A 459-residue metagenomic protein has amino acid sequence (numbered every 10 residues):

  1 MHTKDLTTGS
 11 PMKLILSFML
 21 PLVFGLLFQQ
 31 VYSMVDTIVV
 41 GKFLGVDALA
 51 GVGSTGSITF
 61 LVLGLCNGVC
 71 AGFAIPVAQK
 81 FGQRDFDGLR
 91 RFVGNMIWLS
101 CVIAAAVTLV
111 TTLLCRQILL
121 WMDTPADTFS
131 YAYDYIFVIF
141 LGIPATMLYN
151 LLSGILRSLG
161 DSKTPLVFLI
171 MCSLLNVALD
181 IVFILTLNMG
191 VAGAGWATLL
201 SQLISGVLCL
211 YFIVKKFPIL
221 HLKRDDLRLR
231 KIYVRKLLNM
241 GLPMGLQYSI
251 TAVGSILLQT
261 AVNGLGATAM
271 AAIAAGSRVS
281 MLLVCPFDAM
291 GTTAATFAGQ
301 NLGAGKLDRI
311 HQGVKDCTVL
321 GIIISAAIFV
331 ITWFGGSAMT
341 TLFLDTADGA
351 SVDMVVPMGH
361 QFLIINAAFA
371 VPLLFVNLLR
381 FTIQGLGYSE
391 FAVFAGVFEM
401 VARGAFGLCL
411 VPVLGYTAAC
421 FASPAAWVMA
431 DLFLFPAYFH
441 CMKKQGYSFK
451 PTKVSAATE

Functional and structural regions predicted by a protein language model:
M1-M19, V77-G142, T186-L242, A298-F369 (+1 more regions): Short alpha-helical transmembrane segments in multi-pass integral membrane proteins
L6-F43, S57-G72, P76, C101-T108 (+4 more regions): N-terminal transmembrane alpha-helices
S17-D36, V138, Y149, C172 (+4 more regions): Transmembrane helical elements of multi-pass membrane transporters/channels
L27, V31-L49, L119-A126, V182-M189 (+6 more regions): Helix-terminus/linker motif at the lipid-water interface of multi-pass membrane proteins
V40-F60, A126-Y131, V191-A192, Y233-M240 (+5 more regions): Interfacial/gating helices of multi-pass transporter permease domains
L49-L109, T146-P165, A272-G336, L373-G387 (+1 more regions): Small-residue-rich hydrophobic transmembrane alpha-helices
L61-G64, T108, N176-D180, G206-L210 (+4 more regions): Hydrophobic transmembrane alpha-helices of multi-pass small-molecule transporters
C70, I139-R157, P165-S173, A194-V207 (+4 more regions): Short runs within selected transmembrane alpha-helices of multi-pass transporters and secretion channels
